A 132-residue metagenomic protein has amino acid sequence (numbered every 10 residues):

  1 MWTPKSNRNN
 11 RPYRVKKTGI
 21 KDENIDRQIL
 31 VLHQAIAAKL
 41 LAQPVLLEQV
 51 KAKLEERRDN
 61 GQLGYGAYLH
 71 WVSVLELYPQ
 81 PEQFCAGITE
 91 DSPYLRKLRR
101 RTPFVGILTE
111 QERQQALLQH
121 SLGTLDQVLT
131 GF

Functional and structural regions predicted by a protein language model:
W2-F132: Basic, alpha-helical nucleic-acid-binding regions used in initiation and control of genome expression
